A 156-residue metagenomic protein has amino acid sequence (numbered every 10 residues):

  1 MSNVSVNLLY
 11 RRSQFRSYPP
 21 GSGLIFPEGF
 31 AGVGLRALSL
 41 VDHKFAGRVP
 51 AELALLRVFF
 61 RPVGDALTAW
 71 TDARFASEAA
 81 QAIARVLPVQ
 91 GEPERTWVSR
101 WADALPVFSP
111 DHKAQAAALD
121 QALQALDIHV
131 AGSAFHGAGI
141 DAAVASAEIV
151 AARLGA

Functional and structural regions predicted by a protein language model:
M1-A69, A73, R85-V86, D120: Mid-domain catalytic core of redox enzymes that form a hydrophobic substrate pocket/lid adjacent to a catalytic redox
L38-V41, T96, A131: Hydrophobic residues at beta-strand termini and immediately following loops that shape nucleotide-binding pockets
G47, L105, G137: Flexible, glycine-rich phosphate/dinucleotide-binding loops and adjacent beta-alpha linkers at cofactor/substrate
L56-R57, L119-A138, A143-S146: Short FAD-binding loop at a beta-strand-to-alpha-helix junction that anchors the flavin cofactor in diverse
D65, A76-L123: Flavin (FAD/FMN) cofactor-binding core of flavoprotein oxidoreductases
D72-F75, A143: Hydrophobic (often cysteine-bearing) scaffold residues that line and stabilize catalytic clefts of nucleotide/cofactor
A143-A156: Internal hydrophobic alpha-helix adjacent to the cofactor/substrate pocket in enzyme cavities
